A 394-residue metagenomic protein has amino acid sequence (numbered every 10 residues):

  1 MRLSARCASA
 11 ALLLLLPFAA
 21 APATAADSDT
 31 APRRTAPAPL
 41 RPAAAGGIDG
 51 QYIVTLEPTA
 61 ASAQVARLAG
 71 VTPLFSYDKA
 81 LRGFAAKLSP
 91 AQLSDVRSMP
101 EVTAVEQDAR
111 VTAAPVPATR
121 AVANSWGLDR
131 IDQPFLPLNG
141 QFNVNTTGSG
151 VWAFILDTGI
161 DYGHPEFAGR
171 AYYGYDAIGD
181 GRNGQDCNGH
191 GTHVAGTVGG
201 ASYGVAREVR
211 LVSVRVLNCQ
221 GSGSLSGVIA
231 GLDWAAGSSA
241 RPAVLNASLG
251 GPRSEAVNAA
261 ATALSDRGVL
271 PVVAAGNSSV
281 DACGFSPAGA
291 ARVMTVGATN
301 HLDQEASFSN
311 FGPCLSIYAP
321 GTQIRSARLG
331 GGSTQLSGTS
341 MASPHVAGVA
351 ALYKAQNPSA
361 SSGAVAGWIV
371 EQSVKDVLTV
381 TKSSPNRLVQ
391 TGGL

Functional and structural regions predicted by a protein language model:
M1-S28: Secretory targeting and sorting signals
A25-D29, P37-P42, L74-Y77, V209 (+6 more regions): C-terminal subdomain of the subtilisin-like protease fold in secreted/lumenal serine endopeptidases
D27-A45, A61, R67-L81, S98-W152 (+3 more regions): Protease zymogen maturation seam
Y52-T55, A85, A104-E106, W152-L156 (+10 more regions): Structural recognition of the beta-strand scaffold that forms the well-ordered cores of secreted hydrolase catalytic
E57-A61, R110-T112, T158-Y162, S202 (+6 more regions): Acidic glycine-/aspartate-rich tracts in secreted/extracellular proteins
A86, L93-V105, S279: Hydrophobic, regular-secondary-structure patches
Q141-Y173, D180-G227, S239-V244, G289-R292 (+4 more regions): Subtilisin-like serine protease catalytic core
W152, D157, V269, F285-A355 (+4 more regions): Extracellular S/T/G-rich loop segment that most often corresponds to the catalytic His/Ser-adjacent loop
